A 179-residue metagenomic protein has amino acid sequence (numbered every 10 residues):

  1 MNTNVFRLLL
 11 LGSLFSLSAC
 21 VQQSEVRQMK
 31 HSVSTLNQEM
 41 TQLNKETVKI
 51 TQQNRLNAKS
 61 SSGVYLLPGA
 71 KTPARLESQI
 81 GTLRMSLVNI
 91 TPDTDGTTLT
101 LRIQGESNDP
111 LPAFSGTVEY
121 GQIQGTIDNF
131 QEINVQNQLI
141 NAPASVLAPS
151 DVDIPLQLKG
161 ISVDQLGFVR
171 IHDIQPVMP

Functional and structural regions predicted by a protein language model:
M1-C20: Sec-dependent bacterial lipoprotein signal peptides
N2-V5, S32-T47, T51, P155-P179: Contiguous hydrophobic segments
V5, A70, S115: Solvent-exposed, flexible loop/coil residues
S16, Q22, S162-Q165: Short, solvent-exposed coil/turn linker segments
C20-V88, P92-T98: Membrane engagement elements in two modes
P73-P179: Membrane-proximal structural modules of membrane-associated proteins and complexes
